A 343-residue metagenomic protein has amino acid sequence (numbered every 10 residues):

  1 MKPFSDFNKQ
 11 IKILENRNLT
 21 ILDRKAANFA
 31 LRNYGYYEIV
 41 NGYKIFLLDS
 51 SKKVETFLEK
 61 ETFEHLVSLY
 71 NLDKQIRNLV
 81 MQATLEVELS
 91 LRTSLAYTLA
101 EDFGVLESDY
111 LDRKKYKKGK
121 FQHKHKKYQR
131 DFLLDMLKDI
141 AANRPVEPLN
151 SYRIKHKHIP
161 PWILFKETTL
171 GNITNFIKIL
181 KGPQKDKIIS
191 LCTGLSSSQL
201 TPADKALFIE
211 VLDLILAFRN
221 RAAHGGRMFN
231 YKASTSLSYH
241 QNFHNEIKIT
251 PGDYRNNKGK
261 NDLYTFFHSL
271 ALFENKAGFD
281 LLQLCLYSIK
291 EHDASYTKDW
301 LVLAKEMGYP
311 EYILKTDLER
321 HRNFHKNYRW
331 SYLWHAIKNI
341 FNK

Functional and structural regions predicted by a protein language model:
M1-R329, I337: Long, contiguous internal "core" modules enriched in hydrophobic/ aromatic residues
A336-K343: Low-complexity, charge- and small-residue-enriched intrinsically disordered regions
